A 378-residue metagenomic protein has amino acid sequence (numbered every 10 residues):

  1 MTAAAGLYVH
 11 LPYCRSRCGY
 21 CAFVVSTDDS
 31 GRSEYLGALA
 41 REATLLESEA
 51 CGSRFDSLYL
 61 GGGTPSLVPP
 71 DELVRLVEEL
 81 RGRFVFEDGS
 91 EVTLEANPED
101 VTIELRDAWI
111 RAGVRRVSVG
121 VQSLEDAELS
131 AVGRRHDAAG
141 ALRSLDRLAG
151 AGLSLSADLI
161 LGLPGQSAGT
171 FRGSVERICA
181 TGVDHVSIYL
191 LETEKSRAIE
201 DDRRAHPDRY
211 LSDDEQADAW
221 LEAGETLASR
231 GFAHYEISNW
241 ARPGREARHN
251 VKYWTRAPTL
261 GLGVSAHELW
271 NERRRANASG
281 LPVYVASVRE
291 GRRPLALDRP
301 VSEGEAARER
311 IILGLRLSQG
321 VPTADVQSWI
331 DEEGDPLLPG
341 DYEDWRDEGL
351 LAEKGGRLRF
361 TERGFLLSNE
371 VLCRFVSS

Functional and structural regions predicted by a protein language model:
T2-G6, V25-E49, S53-E332: C-terminal scaffold of the Radical SAM
G6, G340-Y342, E370: Auxiliary N-terminal substrate/complex-recognition segments of SAM-dependent methyltransferases
H10-V24: Local cysteine-cluster metal-coordination motifs and their immediate loop/turn environment, predominantly Fe-S cluster
E332-R346: Short amphipathic alpha-helical interaction segments
R346-G356: A short, conserved structural fragment
R357-T361: Minor-groove-contacting beta-hairpin "wing" of winged helix-turn-helix DNA-binding domains
R363-S378: Short, amphipathic alpha-helical interaction segments positioned at domain boundaries
